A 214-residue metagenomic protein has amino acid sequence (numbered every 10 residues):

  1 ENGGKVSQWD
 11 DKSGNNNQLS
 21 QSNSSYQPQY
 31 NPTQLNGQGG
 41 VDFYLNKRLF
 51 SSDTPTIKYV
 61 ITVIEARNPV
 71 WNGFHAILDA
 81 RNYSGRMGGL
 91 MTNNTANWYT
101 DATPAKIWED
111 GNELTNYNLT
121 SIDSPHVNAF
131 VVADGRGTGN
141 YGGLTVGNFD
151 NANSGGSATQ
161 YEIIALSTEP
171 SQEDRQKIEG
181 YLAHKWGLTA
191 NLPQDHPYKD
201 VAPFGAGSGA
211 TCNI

Functional and structural regions predicted by a protein language model:
E1, W9-K12, D195, N213-I214: Extracellular carbohydrate-recognition regions
G3-T103, D150, T168-K177: Extracellular glycan-recognition modules
D42, I107-E109, N140, T145: A general beta-strand register signal
K58-V60, H126, Y161-E162: Residue-level detector of short, conserved catalytic/binding motifs and their immediate flanks
V63, A129-D134, I164: A structural signal for beta-strand register positions
G89-H126: Short, aromatic/His-centered strand-loop micro-motif at the edge of beta-sheets
D134-Y161, S167-P170: Extracellular glycan-interaction patches encoded by glycine-rich segments
E162-C212: Extended recognition patches within non-cytosolic domains
